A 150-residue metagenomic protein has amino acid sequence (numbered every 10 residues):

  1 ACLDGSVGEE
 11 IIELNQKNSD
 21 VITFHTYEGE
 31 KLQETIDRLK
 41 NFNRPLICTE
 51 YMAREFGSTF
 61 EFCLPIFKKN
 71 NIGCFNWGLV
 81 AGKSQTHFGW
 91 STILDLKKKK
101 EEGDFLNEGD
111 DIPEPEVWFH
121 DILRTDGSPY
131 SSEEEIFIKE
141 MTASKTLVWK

Functional and structural regions predicted by a protein language model:
A1-K150: Substrate-binding clefts and catalytic carboxylate motifs of secreted carbohydrate-active enzymes
